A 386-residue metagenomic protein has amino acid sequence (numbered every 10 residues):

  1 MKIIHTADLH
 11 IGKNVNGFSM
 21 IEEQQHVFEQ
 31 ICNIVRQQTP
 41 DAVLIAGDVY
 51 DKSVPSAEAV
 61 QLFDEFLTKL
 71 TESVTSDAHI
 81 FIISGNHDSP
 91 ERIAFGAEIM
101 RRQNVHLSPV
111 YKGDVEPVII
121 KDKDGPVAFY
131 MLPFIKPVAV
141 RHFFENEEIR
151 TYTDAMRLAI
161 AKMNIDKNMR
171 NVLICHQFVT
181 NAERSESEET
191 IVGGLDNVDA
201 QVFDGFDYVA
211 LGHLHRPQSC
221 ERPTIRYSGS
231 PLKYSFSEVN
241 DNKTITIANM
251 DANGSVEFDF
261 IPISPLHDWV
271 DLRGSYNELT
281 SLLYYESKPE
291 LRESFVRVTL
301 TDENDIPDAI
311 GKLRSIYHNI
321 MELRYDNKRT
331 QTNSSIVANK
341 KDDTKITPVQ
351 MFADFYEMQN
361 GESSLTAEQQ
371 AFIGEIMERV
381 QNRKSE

Functional and structural regions predicted by a protein language model:
M1-T68, T75-S76, L173, E375 (+2 more regions): N-terminal active-site segment of His-dependent metallophosphoesterases
D8, F28, D48, F63 (+7 more regions): Divalent metal-coordination and catalytic microenvironments
Q30, Q61-K69, F95-E98, R102 (+1 more regions): Alpha-helical scaffolding segments of alpha/beta enzyme cores, especially the outer helices of TIM-barrel or partial
A42, M250-E386: Accessory, non-catalytic peripheral segments of nucleic-acid enzymes
P55, H87-E221: His/Asp/Glu-rich metal-coordinating catalytic cores of metallo-dependent phosphodiesterases/hydrolases acting on
E72-H79, M169: A short helix->loop->beta-strand "cap" motif at the edges of active sites that frequently abuts
A200-F203, D207-H267, D271: A conserved active-site cap/scaffold subdomain adjacent to cofactor or substrate pockets
